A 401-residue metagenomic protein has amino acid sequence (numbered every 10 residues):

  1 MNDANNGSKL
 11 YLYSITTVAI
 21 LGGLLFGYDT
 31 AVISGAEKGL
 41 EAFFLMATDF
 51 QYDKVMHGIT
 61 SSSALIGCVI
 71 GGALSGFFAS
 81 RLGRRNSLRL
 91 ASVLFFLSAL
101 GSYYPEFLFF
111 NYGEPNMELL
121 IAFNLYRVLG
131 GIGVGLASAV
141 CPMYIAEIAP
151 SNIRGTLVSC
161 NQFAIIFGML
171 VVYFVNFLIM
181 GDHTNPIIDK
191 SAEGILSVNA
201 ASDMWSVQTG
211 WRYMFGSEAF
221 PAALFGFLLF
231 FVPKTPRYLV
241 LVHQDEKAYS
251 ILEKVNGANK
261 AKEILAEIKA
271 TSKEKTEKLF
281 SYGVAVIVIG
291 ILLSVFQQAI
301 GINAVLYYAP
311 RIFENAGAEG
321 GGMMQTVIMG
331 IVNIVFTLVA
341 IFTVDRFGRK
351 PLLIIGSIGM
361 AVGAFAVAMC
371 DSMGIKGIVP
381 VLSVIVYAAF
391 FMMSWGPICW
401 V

Functional and structural regions predicted by a protein language model:
M1-K247, I251-E253, A270-V401: Alpha-helical transmembrane bundle of multi-pass membrane proteins
V255-G257: Short helix/loop segments within enzyme catalytic domains that coordinate or immediately flank catalytic cofactors
A261-A270: Short, well-structured alpha-helical segments
